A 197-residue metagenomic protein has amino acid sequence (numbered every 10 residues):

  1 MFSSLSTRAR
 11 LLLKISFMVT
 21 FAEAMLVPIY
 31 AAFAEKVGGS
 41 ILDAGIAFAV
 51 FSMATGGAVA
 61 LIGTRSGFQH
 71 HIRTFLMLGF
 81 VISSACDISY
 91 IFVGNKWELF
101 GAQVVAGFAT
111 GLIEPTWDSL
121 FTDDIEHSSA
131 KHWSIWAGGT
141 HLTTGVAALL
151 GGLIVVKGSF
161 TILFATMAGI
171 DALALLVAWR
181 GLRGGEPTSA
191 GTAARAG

Functional and structural regions predicted by a protein language model:
F2-S52: Helix-loop boundary and gating motifs at the non-cytosolic
F17, W97-I113: Hydrophobic core of transmembrane alpha-helices in multi-pass small-molecule transporters, especially MFS/SLC-type
A31, I62, A147-V155: Small-residue (Gly/Pro/Ala) motifs that create kinks and tight helix-helix packing interfaces
S52-A60, T144-G145: Residue-level signature of mid-helix packing/kink "hotspots" within the transmembrane helices of 12-pass Major
A58-H71, V155: Helix-to-loop junctions at the C-terminal end of transmembrane segments in multipass secondary transporters
T74-I88, A168: Structural signature of the two symmetry-related core transmembrane helices
L112-I125: Intracellular juxtamembrane helix-capping segments at the cytosolic ends of symmetry-related transmembrane helices
L163-R180: Symmetry-related core transmembrane helices of the 12-TM Major Facilitator Superfamily/SLC fold
